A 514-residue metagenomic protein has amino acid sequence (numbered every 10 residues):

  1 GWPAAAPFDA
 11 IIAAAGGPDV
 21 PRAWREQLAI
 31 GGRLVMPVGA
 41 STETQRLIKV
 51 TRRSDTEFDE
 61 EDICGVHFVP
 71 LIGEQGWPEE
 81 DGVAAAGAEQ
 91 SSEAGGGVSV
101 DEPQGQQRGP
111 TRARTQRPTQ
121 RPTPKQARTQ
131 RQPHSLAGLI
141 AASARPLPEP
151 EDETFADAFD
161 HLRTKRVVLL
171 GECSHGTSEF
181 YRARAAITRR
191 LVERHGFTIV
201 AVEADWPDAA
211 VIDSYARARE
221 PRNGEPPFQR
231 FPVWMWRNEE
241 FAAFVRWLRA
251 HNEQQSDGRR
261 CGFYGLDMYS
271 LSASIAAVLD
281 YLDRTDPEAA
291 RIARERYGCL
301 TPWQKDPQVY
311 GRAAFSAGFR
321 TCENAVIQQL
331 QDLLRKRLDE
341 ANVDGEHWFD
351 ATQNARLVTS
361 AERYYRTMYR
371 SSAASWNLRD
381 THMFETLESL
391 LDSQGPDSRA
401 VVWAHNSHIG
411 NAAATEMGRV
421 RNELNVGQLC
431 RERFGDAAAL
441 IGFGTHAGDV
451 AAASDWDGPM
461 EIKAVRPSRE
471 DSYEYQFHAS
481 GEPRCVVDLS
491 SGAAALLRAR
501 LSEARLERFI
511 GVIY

Functional and structural regions predicted by a protein language model:
W2-A10: A short acidic, Gly/Pro-enriched loop at the edge of an enzyme's catalytic core that lines a small-molecule cofactor
G16, P37-A40: Short strand-turn motif at the edge of the Rossmann-like AdoMet-binding core
L28-A29: Helix-to-beta-strand junctions that scaffold the AdoMet/dcAdoMet cofactor pocket in Class I SAM-dependent enzymes
G32: Glycine-centered, small-residue-biased loops immediately flanking beta-strands in adenine/cofactor-binding cores
G39-G87: Active-site capping/gating segments
E89-Q90, Q104-Q132: Intrinsically disordered, low-complexity repeat/linker tracts enriched for polar/charged residues
R121, K125-Y514: Structured catalytic-domain cores with a bias toward divalent-metal coordination
